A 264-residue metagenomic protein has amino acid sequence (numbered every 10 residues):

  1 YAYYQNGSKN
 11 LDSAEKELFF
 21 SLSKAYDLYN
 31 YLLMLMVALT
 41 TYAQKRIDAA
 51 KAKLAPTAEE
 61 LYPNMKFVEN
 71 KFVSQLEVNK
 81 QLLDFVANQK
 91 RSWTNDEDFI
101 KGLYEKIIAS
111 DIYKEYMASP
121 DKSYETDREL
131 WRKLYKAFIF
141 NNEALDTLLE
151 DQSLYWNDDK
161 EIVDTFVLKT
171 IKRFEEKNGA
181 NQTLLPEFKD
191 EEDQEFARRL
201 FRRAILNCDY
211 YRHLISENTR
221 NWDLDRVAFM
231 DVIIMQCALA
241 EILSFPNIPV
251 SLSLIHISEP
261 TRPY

Functional and structural regions predicted by a protein language model:
Y1-L254: N-terminal interaction/assembly modules
H256-Y264: Single conserved hydrophobic/aromatic residue that forms the stacking wall/gate of nucleotide- or nucleobase-binding
